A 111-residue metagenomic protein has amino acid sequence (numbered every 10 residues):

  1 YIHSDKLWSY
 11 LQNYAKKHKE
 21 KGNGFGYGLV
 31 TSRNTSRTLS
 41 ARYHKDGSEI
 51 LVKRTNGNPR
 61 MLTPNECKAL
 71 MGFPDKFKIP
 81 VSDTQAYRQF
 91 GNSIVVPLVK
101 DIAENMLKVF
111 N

Functional and structural regions predicted by a protein language model:
Y1-N111: S-adenosyl-L-methionine-dependent DNA methyltransferase catalytic core
